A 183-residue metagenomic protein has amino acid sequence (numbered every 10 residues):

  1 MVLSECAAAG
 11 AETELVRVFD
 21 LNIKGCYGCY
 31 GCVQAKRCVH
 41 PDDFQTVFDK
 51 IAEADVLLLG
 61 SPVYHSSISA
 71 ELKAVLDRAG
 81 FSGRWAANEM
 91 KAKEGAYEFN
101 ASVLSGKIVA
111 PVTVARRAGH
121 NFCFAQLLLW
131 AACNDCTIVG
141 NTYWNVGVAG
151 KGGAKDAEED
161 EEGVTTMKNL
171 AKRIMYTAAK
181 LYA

Functional and structural regions predicted by a protein language model:
M1-A11: A short, Lys/Arg-enriched amphipathic alpha-helix followed by its capping loop at the start of a domain
A11-L21: A short beta-strand-loop structural module common to alpha/beta enzyme folds
E12-E14, R37, T137: Conserved beta-strand segments of alpha/beta enzyme cores
E14-V16, A110-T113, V139-N145: Hydrophobic/aromatic beta-strand patches that form the interior of the parallel beta-sheet core in alpha/beta enzyme
L21-I51: Cysteine-cluster motifs in flexible loop/terminal segments that predominantly coordinate metals
Y30-Q34, L128, A157-E158: Short, hinge-like loop/turn segments at secondary-structure boundaries
V39-T137: Helix-loop-strand module that forms the ligand-binding subsite of alpha/beta enzymes
A132-A183: Glycine-rich phosphate/pyrophosphate-binding loop and the adjoining helix
